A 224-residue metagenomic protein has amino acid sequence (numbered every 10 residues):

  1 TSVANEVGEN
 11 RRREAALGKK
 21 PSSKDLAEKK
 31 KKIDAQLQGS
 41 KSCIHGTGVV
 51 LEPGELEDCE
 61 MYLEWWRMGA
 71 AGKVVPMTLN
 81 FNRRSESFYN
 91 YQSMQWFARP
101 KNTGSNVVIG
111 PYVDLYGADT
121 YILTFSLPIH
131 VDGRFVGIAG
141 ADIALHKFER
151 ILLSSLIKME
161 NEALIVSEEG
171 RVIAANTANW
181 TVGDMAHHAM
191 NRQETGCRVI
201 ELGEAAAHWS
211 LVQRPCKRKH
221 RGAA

Functional and structural regions predicted by a protein language model:
T1-K24, S105, Y121-I122: Juxtamembrane extracytoplasmic/periplasmic/luminal helical "stalk" adjacent to the first N-terminal
N5, S23-Q38, L145, E149-L153: Short amphipathic alpha-helical segments
S40-S42, Q92-V107, N191-A207: Soluble sensory domains of the PAS superfamily and closely related sensory modules
S42-T103, I173-W180: Extracellular/periplasmic ligand-sensing ectodomains of membrane signal-transduction proteins
M94-G117, H146-S155: Short, basic/aromatic recognition patches
A118-L152, R214, R221-A224: Conserved beta-strands of PAS-like sensory domains
D142-A175: Solvent-exposed, extracytoplasmic
N179-A224: Extracellular/periplasmic juxtamembrane segments that couple receptor/chemosensory ectodomains to their
